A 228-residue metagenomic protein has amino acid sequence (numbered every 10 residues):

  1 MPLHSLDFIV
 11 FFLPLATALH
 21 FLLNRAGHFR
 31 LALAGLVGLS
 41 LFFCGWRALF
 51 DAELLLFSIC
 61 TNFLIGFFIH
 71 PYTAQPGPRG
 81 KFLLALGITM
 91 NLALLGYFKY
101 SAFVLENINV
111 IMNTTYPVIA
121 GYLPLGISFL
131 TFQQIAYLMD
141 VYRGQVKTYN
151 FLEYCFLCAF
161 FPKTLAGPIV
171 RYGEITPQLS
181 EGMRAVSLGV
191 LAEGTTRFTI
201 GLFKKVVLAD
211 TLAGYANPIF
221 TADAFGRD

Functional and structural regions predicted by a protein language model:
M1-D228: Membrane-embedded transmembrane alpha-helical bundles that form the catalytic cores of multi-pass lipid-modifying
